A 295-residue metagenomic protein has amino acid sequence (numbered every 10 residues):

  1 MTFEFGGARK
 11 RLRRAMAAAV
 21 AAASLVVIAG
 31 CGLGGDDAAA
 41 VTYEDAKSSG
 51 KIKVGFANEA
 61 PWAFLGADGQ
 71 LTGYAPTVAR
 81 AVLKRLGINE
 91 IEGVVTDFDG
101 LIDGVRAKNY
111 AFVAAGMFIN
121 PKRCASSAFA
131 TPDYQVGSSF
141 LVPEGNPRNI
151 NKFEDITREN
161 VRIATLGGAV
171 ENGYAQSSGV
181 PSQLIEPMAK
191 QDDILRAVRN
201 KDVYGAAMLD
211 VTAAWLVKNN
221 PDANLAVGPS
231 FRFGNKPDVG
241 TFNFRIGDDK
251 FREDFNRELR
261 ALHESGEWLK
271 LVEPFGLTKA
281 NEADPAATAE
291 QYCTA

Functional and structural regions predicted by a protein language model:
V26-G30: C-terminal motif of bacterial Sec signal peptides marking the signal peptidase cleavage site
G32, P76-R85, N146, E154 (+1 more regions): Extended ligand-binding regions for polar small-molecule ligands
L33-D37, V170-I185, L225-A226, R257-A295: Ligand-binding clefts/hinges and TM-proximal coupling segments of bilobed small-molecule sensing domains
D37-A115, A125: Extracytoplasmic small-molecule ligand-binding "clamshell" domains of the periplasmic binding protein/Venus flytrap
A40, I91-D103, R148-N151, I185-N200: Short helix-initiation/N-cap motifs at beta->coil->alpha
Y43-D45, T131, E144-R162: Flexible hinge/capping segments at coil-to-helix
M117-A125, Y174-S177, Y204-K236: A ligand-binding cleft/hinge motif common to bilobed small-molecule-binding domains
Q135-S139, K218-R257, T278-A295: Periplasmic-binding protein-like
